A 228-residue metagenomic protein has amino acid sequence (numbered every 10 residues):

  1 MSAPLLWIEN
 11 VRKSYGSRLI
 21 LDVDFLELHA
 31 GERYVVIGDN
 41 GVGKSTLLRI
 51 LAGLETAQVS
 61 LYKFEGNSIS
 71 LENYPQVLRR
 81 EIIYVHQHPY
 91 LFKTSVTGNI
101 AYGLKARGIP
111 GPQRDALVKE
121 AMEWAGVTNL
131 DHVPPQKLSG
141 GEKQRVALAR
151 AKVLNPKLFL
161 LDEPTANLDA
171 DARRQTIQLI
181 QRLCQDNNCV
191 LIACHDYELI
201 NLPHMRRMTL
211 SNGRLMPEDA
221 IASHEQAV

Functional and structural regions predicted by a protein language model:
A52: Helix-to-loop junction immediately C-terminal to a conserved catalytic motif
S68-I83: ABC ATPase NBD coupling module
P112-L130: Conserved ABC ATPase "signature" region
P134-L138, E142: Conserved ABC ATPase signature
F159-D162: Catalytic Walker B motif of ABC-type/P-loop ATPase nucleotide-binding domains
D169: ABC-family nucleotide-binding domains
C194-H195: H-loop/switch region of ABC-family ATPase nucleotide-binding domains
